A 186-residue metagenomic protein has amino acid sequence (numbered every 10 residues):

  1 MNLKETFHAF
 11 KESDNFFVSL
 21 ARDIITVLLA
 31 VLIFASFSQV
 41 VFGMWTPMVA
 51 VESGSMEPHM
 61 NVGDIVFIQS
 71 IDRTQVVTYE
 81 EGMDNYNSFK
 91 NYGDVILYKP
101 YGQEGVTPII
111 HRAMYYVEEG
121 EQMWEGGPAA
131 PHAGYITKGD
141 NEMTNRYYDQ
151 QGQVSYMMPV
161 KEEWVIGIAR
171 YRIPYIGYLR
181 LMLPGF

Functional and structural regions predicted by a protein language model:
M1-Q39: Secretory targeting signatures
N2-F17, T46-V49, D72, D84 (+2 more regions): Extracytoplasmic/periplasmic terminal helices and flexible tails
A21-D23, A30-A130: Feature for secretory/organellar precursors and membrane-associated catalytic proteins
